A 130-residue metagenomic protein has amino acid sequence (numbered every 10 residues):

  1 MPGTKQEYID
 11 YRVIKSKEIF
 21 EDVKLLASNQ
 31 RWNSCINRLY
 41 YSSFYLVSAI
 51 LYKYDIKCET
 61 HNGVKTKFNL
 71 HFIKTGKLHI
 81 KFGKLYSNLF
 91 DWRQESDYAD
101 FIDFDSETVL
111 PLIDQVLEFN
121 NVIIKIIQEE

Functional and structural regions predicted by a protein language model:
M1-E130: Terminal alpha-helical segments
